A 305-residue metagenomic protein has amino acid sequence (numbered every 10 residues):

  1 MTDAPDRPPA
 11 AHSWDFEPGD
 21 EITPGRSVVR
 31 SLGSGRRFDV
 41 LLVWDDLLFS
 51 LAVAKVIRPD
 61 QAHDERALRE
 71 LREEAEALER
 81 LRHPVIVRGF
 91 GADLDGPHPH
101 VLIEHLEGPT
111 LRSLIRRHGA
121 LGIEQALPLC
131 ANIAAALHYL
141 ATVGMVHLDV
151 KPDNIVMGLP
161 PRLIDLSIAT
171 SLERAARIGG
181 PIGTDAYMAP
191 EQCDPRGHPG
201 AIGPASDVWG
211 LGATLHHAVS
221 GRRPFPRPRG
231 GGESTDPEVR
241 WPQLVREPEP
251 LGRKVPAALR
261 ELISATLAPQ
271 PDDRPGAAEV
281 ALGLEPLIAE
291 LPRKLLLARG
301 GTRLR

Functional and structural regions predicted by a protein language model:
W44-L51: Conserved N-lobe loop of protein kinases adjacent to the ATP-binding glycine-rich P-loop
R58-R80: AlphaC helix of the eukaryotic protein kinase fold
A92: Activation-segment/catalytic-loop signature of the eukaryotic protein kinase fold
G96-T110, L114: Conserved short submotifs of the Hanks-type protein kinase catalytic core that shape the nucleotide-binding pocket
L129-C130: Activation segment signature within eukaryotic-like protein kinase domains
I133-M145: Protein kinase catalytic-loop region centered on the HRD/HxD motif
D207: Conserved catalytic-loop aspartate of Hanks-type protein kinases
